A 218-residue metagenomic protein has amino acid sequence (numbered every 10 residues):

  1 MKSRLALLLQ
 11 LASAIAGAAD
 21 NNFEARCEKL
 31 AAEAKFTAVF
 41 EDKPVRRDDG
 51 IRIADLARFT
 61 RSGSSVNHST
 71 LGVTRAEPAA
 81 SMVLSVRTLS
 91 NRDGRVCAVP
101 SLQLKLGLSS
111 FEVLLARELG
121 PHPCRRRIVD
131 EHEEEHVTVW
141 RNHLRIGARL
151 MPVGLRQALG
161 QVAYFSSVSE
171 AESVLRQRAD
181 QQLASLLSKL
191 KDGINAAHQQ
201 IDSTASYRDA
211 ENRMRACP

Functional and structural regions predicted by a protein language model:
M1-L5: Bacterial N-terminal signal peptides that target proteins for export
A6-A14: Bacterial N-terminal signal peptides
A16-A19: Boundary at the C-terminal end of the N-terminal hydrophobic targeting segment
N21-T70: Charge-biased, low-complexity intrinsically disordered regions
K43, A57-L104, A158-P218: Metalloprotease/metallohydrolase-associated module, dominated by Zn2+-dependent proteases
V99-H122, R126: Short acidic, glycine/tyrosine-flanked loop/strand segments centered on an H-E-D-like triad
P123-E135: Short alpha-helix carrying the canonical HExxH Zn2+-binding catalytic motif
E134-M151: Catalytic Zn2+-binding segment of zinc metalloproteases
